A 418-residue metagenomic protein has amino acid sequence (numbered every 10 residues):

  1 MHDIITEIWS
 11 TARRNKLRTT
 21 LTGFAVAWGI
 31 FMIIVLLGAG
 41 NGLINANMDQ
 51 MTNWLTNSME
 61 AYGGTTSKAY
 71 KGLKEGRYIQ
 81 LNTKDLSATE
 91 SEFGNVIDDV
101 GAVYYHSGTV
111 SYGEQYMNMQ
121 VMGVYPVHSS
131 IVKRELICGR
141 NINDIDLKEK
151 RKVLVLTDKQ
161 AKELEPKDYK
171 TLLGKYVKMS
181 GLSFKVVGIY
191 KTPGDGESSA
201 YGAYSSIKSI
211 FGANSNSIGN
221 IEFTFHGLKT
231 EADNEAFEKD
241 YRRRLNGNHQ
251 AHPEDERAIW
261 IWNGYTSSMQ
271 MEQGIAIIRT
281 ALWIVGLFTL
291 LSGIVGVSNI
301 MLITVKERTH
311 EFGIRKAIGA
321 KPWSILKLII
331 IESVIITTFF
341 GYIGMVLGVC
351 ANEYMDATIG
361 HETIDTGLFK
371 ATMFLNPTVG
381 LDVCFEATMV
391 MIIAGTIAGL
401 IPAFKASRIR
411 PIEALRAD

Functional and structural regions predicted by a protein language model:
H2-D3, A403-D418: Short cytosolic juxtamembrane segments of multi-pass membrane proteins
I4-R13, L17-A25, M32-G40, W283-D356 (+2 more regions): Transmembrane alpha-helical interface segments in multi-pass membrane proteins
W9, R13, N41-I44, M48 (+2 more regions): Alpha-helical membrane-interface segments at transmembrane helix boundaries
N41-Q120, V127, A232, A236 (+1 more regions): Hydrophobic, regular-secondary-structure patches
V127-N141, K152-H252: Mid-to-C-terminal secondary-structure elements that act as membrane-proximal/extracytoplasmic interface segments
N234-K239, A251-G286: Peri-transmembrane interface segments
C350-F385: Short juxtamembrane loops and helix-capping segments at transmembrane helix boundaries of multi-pass membrane proteins
